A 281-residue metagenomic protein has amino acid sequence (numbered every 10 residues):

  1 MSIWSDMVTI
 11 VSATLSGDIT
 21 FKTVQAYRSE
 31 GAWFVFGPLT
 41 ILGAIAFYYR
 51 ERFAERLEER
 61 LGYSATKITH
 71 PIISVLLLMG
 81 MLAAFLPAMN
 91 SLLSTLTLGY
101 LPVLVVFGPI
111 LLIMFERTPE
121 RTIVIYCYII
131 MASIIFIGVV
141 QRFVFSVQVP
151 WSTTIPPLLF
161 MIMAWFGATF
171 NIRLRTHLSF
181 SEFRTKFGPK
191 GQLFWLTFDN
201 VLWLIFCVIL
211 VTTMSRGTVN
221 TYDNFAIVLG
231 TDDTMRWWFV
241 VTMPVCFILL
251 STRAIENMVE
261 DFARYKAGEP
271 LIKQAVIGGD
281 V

Functional and structural regions predicted by a protein language model:
M1-V281: Alpha-helical transmembrane segments and membrane-interface helix-loop junctions in multi-pass membrane proteins
